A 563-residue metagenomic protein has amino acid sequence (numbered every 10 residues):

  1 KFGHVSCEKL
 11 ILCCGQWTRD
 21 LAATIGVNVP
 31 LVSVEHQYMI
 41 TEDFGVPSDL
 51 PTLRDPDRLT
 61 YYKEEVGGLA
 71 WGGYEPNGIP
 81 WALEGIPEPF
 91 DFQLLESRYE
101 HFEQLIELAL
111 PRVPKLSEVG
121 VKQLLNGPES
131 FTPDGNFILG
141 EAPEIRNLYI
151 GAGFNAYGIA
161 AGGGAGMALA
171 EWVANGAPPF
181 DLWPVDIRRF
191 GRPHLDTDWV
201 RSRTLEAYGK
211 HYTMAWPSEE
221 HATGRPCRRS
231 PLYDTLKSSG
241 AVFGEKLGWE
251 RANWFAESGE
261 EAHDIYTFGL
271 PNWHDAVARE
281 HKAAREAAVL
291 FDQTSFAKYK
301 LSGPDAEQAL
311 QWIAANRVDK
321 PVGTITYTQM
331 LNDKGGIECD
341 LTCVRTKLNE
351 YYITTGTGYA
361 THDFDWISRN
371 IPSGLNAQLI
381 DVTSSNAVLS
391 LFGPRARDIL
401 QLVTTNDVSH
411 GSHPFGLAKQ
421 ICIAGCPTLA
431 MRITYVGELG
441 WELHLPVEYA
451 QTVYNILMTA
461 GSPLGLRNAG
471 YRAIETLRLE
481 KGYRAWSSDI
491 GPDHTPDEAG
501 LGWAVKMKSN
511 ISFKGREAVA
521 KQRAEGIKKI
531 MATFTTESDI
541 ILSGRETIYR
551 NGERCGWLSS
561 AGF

Functional and structural regions predicted by a protein language model:
F2-K9, C13: Core beta-strand elements of the Rossmann-like FAD/NAD(P) dinucleotide-binding domain in flavoenzyme oxidoreductases
L12-R54, F180, P184-G191: Glycine-rich loop(s) and the adjacent beta-strand/alpha-helix scaffold that form part
A23, M39-P80, S97-E100, P111: Mid-domain catalytic core of redox enzymes that form a hydrophobic substrate pocket/lid adjacent to a catalytic redox
I25-S48, Q104, A297-K300, A387 (+3 more regions): Central beta-strand plus flanking loop segment that forms part of the substrate or channel wall within the catalytic
D57-R58, V66, E88-R228: C-terminal catalytic lobe of FAD-dependent flavoproteins
R189-L331, G336: Acidic, proline/glycine-enriched N-terminal capping motif
P217-G244, R251, E257, N272 (+1 more regions): Conserved, structured C-terminal
P304-I337, P394-C426: Internal amphipathic helical hairpin motif
